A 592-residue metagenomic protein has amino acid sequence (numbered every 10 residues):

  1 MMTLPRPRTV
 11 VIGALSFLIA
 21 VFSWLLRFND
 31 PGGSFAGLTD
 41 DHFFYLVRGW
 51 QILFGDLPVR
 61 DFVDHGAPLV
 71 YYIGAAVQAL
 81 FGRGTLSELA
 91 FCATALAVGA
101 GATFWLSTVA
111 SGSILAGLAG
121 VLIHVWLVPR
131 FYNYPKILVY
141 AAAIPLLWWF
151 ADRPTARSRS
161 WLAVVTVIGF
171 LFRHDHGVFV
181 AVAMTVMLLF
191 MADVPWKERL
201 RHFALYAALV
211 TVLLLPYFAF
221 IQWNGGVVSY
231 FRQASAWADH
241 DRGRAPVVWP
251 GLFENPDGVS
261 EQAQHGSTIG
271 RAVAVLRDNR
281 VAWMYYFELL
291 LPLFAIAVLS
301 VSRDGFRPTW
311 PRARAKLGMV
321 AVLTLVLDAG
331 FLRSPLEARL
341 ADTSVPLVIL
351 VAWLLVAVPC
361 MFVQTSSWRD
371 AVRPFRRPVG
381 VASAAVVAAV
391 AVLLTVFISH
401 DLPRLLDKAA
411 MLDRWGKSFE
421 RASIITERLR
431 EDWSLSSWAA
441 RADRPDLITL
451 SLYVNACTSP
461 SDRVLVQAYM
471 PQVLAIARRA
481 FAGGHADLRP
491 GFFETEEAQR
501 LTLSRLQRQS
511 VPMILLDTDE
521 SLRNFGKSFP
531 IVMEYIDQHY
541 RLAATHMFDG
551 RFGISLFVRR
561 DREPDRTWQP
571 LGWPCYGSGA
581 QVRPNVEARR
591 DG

Functional and structural regions predicted by a protein language model:
P31-R48, V59-I73, R83, A442-D446: Extracytoplasmic catalytic/substrate-binding loops of multi-pass membrane glycan-assembly enzymes
G66, D175-V178, N224, P378-P584: Extracytoplasmic
P68, Y72, F81-G101, D278-F287: Loop-to-helix entry region of an early transmembrane alpha helix in multi-pass inner-membrane enzymes
A90-S111, L118, A142-L146: Transmembrane-helix motifs of polytopic, lipid-linked glycan transferases
T103-W126, P154-W161: Transmembrane-helix signature of polytopic, membrane-embedded enzymes that assemble or transfer cell-envelope glycans
H124-W126, R159-H174, V180-T185, V210-V212 (+1 more regions): Membrane-interface alpha helices of multi-pass inner-membrane proteins
V178, V326, L332-P374, S383 (+1 more regions): Hydrophobic/aromatic-rich transmembrane helices and adjacent perimembrane loops
G270-P311, V351: Hydrophobic, aromatic-rich transmembrane alpha-helices and their immediate juxtamembrane boundary segments
